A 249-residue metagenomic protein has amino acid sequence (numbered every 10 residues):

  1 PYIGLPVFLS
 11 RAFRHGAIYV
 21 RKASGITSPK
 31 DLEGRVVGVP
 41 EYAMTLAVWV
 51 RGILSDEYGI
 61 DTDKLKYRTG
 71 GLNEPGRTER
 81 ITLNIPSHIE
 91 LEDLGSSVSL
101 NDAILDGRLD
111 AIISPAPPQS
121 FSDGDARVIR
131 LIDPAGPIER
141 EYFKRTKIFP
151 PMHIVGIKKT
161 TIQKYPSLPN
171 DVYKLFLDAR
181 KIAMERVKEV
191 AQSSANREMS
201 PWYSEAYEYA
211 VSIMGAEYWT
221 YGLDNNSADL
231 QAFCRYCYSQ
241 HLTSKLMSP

Functional and structural regions predicted by a protein language model:
P1-D63, Y67-G76: Short, glycine-/small- and polar/acidic-enriched structural segments that line small-molecule recognition paths
S28, V50, S99-L100, F233: Residues within well-ordered alpha-helices
G34-R35, M152-I154, A216: Short, solvent-exposed beta-strand edge segments and adjacent coil->beta transition regions
E41, E90-L91, L223-N225: Residue-level marker of alpha-helix boundaries and capping positions
G59-L94, T243-P249: A local structural motif
T78-K188: Pocket-lining segment of extracytoplasmic ligand-binding domains
G156, T161-S239: Secondary-structure end/capping motifs
